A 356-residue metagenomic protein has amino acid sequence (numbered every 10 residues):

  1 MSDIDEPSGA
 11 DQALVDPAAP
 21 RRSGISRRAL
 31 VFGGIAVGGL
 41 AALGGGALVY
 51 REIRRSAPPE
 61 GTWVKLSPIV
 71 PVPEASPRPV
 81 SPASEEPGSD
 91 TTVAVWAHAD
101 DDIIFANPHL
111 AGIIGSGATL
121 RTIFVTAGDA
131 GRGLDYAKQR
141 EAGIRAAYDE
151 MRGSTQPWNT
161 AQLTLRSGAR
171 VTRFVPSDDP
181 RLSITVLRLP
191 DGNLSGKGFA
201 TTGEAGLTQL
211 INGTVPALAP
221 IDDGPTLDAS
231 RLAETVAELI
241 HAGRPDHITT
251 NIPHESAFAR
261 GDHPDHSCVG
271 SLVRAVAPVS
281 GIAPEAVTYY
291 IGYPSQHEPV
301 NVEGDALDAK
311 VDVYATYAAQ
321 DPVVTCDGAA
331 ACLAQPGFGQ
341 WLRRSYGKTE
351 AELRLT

Functional and structural regions predicted by a protein language model:
M1-I25, A36-A41: N-terminal secretory signal peptides
R22-K65: N-terminal twin-arginine translocation
P58-A242, V313-V323, A330: Active-site rim/loop-helix segments in enzyme catalytic domains that contact anionic ligands
D102-I104, D129-A130, E255-A259, H297: Active-site environment of divalent metal-dependent phosphoester hydrolases
G133-R140, A257-H266: Short, flexible/disordered intra-domain loops and linkers
R170, D222-P225, G243, D262 (+1 more regions): The feature marks non-catalytic terminal segments
V236, I240-H254: Proline-aspartate-enriched helix->loop->beta-strand connector
T249-T250, A257, V269, V273: Catalytic toxin/effector domains delivered as secreted proteins or via bacterial secretion systems
